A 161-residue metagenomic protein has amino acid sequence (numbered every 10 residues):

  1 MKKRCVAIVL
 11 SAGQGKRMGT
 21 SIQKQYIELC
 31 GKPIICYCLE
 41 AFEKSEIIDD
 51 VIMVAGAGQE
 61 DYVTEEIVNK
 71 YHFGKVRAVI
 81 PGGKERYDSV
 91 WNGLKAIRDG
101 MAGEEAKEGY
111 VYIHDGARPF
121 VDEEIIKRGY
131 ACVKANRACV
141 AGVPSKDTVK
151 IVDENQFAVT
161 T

Functional and structural regions predicted by a protein language model:
K3-D61: N-terminal glycine-rich phosphate-binding loop and ensuing alpha1 helix
V9, I35, G93, D115 (+1 more regions): Residue-level signal for inorganic ion chemistry
S11, E65-V68, E154-T160: Short, flexible, mixed-charge acidic loops at enzyme active sites
K16, G116-F120: Acidic metal-phosphate-binding loop of nucleotide-sugar-dependent transferases
C36-E108: Conserved N-terminal catalytic core of the sugar/cofactor nucleotidyltransferase
K107, F120-T161: Conserved core of the sugar-phosphate nucleotidyltransferase
V111: Short aromatic/hydrophobic "clamp" motif used to bind/position activated sugar donors
